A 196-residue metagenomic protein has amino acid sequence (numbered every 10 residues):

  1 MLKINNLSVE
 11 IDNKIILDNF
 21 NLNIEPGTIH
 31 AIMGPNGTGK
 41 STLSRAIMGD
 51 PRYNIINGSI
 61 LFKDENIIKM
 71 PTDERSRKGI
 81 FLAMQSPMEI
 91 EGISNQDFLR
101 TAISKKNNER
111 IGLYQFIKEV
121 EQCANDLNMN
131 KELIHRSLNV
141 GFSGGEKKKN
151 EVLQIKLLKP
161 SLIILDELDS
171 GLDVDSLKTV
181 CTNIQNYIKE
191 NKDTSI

Functional and structural regions predicted by a protein language model:
L2-I4, I16-N19: Conserved structural motif at the start of ABC-family nucleotide-binding domains
I24-P26: Conserved hydrophobic segment flanking the Walker A/P-loop of ABC-type ATPase nucleotide-binding domains
M33-P35: The feature captures the beta-strand-to-loop junction immediately N-terminal to the Walker
M48: Helix-to-loop junction immediately C-terminal to a conserved catalytic motif
S59-R75, N139: ABC ATPase NBD Q-loop/coupling interface
M88-S161: ABC-family P-loop ATPase nucleotide-binding domains
I164-L168, D175: Walker B catalytic motif
N183-I196: Conserved catalytic loops of ABC-family nucleotide-binding domains
